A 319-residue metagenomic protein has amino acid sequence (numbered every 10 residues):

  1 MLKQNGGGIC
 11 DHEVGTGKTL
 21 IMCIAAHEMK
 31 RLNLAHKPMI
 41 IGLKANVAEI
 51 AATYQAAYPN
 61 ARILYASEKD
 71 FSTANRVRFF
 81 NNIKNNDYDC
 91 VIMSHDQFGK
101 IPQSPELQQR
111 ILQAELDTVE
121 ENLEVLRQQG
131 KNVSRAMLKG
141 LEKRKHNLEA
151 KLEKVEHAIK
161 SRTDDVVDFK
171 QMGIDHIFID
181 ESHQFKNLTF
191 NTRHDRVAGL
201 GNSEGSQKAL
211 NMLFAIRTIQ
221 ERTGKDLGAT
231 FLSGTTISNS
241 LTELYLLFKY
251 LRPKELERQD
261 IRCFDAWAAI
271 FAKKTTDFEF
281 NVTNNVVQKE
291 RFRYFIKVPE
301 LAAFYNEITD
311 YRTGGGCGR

Functional and structural regions predicted by a protein language model:
Q4-C10, H36, D89, D226-G228: Pre-Walker A (Motif I) flank of P-loop NTPase domains
N5-A25: Walker A/P-loop
E13, I24-M29, I50, A215 (+1 more regions): Hydrophobic residues on the short alpha-helix immediately C-terminal to a glycine-rich phosphate/catalytic loop
T19-I24, L34-A57, R62-I63, D70 (+3 more regions): Conserved Walker A/P-loop ATP-binding site and its immediately adjacent core in helicase/helicase-like ATPase domains
M29-A35, L251-L256: Post-Walker A helix-loop "phosphate-sensing" segment adjacent to the P-loop in P-loop NTPases
R76-E121, R135-K139, K143-H176, Q184-K186 (+2 more regions): Inter-lobe coupling linker of SF2 helicases/translocases
Q109-K131, R135, F190-G205: A solvent-exposed, charged loop/short amphipathic helix patch at secondary-structure junctions
